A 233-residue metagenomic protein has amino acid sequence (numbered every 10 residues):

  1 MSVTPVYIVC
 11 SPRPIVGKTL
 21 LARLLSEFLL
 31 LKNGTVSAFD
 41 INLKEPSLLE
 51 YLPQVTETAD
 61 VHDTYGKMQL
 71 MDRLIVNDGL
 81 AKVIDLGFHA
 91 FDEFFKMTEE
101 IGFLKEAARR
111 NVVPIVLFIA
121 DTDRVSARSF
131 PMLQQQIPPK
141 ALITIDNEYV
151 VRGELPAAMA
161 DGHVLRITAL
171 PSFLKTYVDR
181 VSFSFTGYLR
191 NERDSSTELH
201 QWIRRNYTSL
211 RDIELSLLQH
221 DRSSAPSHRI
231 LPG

Functional and structural regions predicted by a protein language model:
M1-I8: Extreme N-terminal, non-catalytic leader segments that precede Walker-type/kinase nucleotide-binding cores
I8-L25: Glycine-rich phosphate-binding P-loop
L25-N33: A short, Lys/Arg-enriched amphipathic alpha-helix followed by its capping loop at the start of a domain
N33-S47: Short beta-strand-centered segment that lines the nucleotide-binding/catalytic pocket of NTP-utilizing
K44-D60: P-loop NTPase switch/communication element
H62-V112: Phosphate-binding/switch loop-helix module in NTP-utilizing enzymes
A90-R180, N191: Conserved catalytic-core segment of NTP-binding enzymes
R180-G233: NTP-binding/hydrolysis catalytic cores, primarily Walker-type P-loop NTPases
